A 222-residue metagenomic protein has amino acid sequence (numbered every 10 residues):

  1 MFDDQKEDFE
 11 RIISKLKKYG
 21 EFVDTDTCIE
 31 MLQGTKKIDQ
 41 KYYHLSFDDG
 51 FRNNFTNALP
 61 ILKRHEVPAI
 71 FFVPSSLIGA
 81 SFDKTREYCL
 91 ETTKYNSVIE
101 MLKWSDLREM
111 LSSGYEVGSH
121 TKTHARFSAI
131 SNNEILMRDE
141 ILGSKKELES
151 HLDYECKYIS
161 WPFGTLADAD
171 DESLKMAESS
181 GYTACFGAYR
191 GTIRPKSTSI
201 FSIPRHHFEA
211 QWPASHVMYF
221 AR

Functional and structural regions predicted by a protein language model:
M1-D8, K17-E21, T25-S113, A125 (+1 more regions): Active-site beta->alpha N-cap acidic-glycine motif
M1-S46, R52-N53, A129-R222: C-terminal active-site subregion of NodB/CE4 polysaccharide deacetylases
H65-P68, S113-V117, E178-A184: Glycine-enriched alpha-helix->loop->beta-strand junction motifs that scaffold or abut catalytic
F72-P74, H120, A188: Generic beta-sheet signal
K103, T121, D170: Residue-level signal for threonine
W104-L107, G114, R138-I141, K145: A general structural signal for well-ordered alpha-helical packing
E116-H124: Histidine-centered catalytic micro-motifs
